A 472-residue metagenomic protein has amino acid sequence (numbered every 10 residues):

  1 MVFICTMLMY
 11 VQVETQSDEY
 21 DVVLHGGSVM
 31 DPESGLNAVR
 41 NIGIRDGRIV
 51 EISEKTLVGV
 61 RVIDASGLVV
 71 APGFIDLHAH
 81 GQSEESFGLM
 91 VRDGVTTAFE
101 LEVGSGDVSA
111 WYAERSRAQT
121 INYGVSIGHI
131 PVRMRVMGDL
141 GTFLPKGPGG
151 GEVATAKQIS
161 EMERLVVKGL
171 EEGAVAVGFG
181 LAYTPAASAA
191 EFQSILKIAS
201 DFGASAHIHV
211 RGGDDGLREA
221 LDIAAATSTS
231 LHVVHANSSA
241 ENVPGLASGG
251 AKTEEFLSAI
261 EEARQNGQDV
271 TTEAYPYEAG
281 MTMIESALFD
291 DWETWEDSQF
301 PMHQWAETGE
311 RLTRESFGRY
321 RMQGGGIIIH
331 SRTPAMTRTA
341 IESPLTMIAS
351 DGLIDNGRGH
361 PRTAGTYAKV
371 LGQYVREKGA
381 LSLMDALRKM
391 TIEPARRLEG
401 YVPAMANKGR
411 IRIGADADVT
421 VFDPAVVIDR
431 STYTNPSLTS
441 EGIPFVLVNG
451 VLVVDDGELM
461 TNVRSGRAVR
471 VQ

Functional and structural regions predicted by a protein language model:
V2-R40, R45, V91, D290-Q472: Active-site microenvironment of metallo-dependent hydrolases
E19-G26, R45, T56-R92, T96 (+1 more regions): Replace "His-x-His-based motif
V62, S86-F87, A110-W111, N407 (+1 more regions): Short beta-alpha junctions and helix-cap segments that line functional grooves
A65-V70, E84-G178, K197, Q268 (+1 more regions): Divalent-metal coordination cores built from histidine and acidic residues
G73-A79, A98-E100, Y123-I127, V177-F179 (+4 more regions): Hydrophobic faces of well-ordered beta-strands that scaffold small-molecule active sites in alpha/beta enzyme cores
G104-G106, P185-S188, V210-G216: Acidic-and-aromatic substrate-binding clefts and catalytic sites of carbohydrate-active enzymes
R133-T142, P148-F192, L221-A225, T229-L383: Active-site neighborhoods of metal-dependent hydrolases
